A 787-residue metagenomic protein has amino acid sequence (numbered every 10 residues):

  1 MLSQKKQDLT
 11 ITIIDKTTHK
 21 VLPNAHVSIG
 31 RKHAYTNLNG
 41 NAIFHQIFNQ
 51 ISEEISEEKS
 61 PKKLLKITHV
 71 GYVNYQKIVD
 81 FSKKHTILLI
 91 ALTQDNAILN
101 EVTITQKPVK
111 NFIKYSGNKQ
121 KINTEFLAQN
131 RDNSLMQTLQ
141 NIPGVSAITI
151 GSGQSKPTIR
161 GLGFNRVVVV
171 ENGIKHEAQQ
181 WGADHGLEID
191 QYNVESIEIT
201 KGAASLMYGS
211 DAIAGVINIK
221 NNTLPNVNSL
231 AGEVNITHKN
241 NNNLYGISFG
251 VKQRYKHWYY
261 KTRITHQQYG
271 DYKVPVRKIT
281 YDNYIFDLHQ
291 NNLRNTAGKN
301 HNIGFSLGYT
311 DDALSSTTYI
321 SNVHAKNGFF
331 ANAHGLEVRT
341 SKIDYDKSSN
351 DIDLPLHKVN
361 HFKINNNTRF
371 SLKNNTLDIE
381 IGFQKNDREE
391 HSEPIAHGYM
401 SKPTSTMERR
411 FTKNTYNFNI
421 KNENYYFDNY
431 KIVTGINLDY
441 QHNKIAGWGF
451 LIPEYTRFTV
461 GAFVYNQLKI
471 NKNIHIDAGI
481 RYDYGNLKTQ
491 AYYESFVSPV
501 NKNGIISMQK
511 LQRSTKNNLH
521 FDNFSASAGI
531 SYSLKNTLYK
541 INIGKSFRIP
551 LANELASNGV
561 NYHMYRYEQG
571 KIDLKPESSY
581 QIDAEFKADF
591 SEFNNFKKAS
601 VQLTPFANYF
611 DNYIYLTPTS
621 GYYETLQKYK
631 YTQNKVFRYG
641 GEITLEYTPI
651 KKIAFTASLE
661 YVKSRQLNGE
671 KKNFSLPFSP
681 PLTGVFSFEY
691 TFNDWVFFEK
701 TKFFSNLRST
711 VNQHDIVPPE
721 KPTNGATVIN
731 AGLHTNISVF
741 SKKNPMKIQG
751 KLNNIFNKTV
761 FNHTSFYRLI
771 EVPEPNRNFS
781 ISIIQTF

Functional and structural regions predicted by a protein language model:
I14, H26, T68-Y72, K83-A128 (+1 more regions): Short, acidic, small-residue-rich periplasmic hinge/interaction motif at the N-terminus of Gram-negative outer-membrane
H45-I47, I51, K59, I174-K201: Short acidic/polar hinge/loop motifs at secondary-structure boundaries that mediate gating or recognition
T86-A91, E101, L135-T138, G153-T158 (+5 more regions): N-terminal periplasmic accessory domains that precede and gate Gram-negative outer-membrane beta-barrel machines
N235, N240, S349-N367, I505-S533 (+5 more regions): Outer-membrane beta-barrel signature, preferentially recognizing the C-terminal barrel domain of Gram-negative
N242-Y269, T280-F330, N360, N366 (+6 more regions): Transmembrane beta-barrel wall of Gram-negative outer-membrane proteins
Y269, P275, F547, D611-N612 (+2 more regions): C-terminal beta-signal and adjacent terminal beta-strands/loops of Gram-negative outer-membrane beta-barrel proteins
R294-N300, A313-K373, F383-N414, N443 (+3 more regions): Flexible loop and strand-edge segments within Gram-negative outer membrane beta-barrel domains
S600-F610, I614, K628-Q713, I784: Gram-negative outer-membrane beta-barrel transporters
